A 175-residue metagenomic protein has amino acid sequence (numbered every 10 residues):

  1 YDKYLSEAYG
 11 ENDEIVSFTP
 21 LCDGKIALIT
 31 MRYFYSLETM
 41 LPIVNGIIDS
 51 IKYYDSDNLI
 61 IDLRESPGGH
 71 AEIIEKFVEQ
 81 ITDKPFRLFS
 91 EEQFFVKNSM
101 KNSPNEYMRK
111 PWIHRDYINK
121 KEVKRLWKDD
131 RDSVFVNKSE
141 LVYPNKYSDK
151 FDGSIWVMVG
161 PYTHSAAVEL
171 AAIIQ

Functional and structural regions predicted by a protein language model:
Y1-F94, K101-R109, S154-W156: Flexible, low-complexity junctional segments that flank or bridge functional domains
E72-Q175: Conserved acidic, small-residue-rich alpha-beta core segments centered on
